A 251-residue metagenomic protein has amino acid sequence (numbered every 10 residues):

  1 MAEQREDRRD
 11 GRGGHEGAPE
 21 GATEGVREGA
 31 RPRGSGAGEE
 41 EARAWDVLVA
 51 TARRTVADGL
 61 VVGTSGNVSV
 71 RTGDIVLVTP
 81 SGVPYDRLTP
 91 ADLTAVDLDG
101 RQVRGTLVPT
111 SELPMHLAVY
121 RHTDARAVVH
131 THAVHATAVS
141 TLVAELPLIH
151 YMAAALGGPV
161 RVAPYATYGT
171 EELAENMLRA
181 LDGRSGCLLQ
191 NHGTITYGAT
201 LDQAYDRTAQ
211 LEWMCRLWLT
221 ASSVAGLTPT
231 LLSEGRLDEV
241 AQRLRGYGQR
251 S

Functional and structural regions predicted by a protein language model:
A2-G11, E20, E24-S251: Glycine-rich flexible loops
